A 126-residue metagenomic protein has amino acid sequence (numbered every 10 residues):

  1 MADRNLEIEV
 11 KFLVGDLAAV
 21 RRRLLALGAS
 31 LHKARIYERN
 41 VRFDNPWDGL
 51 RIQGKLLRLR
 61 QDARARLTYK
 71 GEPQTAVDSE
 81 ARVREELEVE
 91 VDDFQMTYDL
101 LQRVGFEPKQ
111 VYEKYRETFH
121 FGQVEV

Functional and structural regions predicted by a protein language model:
M1-Q123: N-terminal strand-loop-strand beta-hairpin
